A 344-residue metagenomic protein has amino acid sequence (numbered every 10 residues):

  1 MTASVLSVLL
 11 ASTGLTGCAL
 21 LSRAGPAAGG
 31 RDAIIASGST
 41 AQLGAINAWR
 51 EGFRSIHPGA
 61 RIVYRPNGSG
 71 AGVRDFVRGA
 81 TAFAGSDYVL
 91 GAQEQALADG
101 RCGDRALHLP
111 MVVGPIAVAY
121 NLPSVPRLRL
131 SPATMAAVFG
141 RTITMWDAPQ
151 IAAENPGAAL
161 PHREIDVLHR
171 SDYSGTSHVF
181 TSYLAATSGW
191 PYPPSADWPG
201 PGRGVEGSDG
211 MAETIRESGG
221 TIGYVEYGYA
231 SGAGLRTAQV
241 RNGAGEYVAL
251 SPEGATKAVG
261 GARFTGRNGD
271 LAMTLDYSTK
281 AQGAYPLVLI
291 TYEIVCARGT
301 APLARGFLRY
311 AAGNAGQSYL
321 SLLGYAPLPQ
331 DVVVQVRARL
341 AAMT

Functional and structural regions predicted by a protein language model:
S4-G14: Bacterial N-terminal signal peptides
T16-S22: Bacterial signal peptide processing site
R23-A152, A212-T214, I222, G228-A233: N-terminal segment of the mature folded domain
G29, A158-R163, T279-T344: Extracellular/periplasmic juxtamembrane helices and adjacent flexible linkers that interface with membrane partners
F76-R78, R101-G103, L109-V112, R129 (+6 more regions): Extracellular/periplasmic catalytic domains that process cell-envelope and extracellular macromolecules
P115-A119, V125-E213: Extracytoplasmic ligand-binding site segments that recognize negatively charged/polar headgroups
Y173-R263: Ligand-binding pocket segment of bilobal, Venus flytrap-like solute-binding proteins
G245-P302: C-terminal lobe and pocket-closing loops of periplasmic/extracytoplasmic Venus-flytrap solute-binding proteins
